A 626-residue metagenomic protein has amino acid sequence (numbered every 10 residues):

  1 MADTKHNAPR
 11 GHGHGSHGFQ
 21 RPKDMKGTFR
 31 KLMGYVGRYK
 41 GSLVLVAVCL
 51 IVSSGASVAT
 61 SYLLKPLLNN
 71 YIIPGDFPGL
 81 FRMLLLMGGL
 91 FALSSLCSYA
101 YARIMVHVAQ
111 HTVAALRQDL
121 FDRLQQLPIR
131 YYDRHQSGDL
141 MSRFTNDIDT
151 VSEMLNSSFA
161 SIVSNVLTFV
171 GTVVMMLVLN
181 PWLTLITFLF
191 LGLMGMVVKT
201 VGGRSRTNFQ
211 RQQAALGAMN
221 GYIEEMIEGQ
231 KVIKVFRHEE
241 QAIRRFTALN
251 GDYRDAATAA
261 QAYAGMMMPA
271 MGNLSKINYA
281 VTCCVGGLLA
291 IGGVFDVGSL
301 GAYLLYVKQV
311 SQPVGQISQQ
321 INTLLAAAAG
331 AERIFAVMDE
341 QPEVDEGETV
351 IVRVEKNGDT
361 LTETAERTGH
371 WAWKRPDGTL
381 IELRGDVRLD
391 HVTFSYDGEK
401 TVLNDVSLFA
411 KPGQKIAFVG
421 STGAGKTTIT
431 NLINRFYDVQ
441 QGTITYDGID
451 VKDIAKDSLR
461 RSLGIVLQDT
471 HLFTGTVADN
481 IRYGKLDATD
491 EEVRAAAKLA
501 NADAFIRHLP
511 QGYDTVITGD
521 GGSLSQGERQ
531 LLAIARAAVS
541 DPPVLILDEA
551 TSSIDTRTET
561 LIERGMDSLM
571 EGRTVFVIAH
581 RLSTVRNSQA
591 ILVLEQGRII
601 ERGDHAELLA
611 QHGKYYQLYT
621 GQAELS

Functional and structural regions predicted by a protein language model:
M1-S57, I72-M87, Y101-M105, A109 (+8 more regions): Membrane-integrated ABC transporters
T28, V36, Y101, M105-A109 (+4 more regions): Juxtamembrane loop-to-helix connectors within ABC transporter transmembrane domains
R30-M33, G41-P66, M83, M87 (+7 more regions): Alpha-helical segments in transporter systems
R38, S42-G55, L86, L90 (+3 more regions): Transmembrane helices of ABC transporter permease
I73-R82, M175-G192, A259-R333, V337-Q341 (+1 more regions): Helix-loop-helix
L120, L124, I233, I334 (+1 more regions): Helix-loop junctions and hydrophobic alpha-helical segments within the transmembrane domains of large membrane
I129-R130, N146-L155, F159, V163 (+7 more regions): An intracellular "coupling" helix at the cytosolic face of ABC transporter transmembrane type-1 domains
V354-S626: ABC-type nucleotide-binding domain
